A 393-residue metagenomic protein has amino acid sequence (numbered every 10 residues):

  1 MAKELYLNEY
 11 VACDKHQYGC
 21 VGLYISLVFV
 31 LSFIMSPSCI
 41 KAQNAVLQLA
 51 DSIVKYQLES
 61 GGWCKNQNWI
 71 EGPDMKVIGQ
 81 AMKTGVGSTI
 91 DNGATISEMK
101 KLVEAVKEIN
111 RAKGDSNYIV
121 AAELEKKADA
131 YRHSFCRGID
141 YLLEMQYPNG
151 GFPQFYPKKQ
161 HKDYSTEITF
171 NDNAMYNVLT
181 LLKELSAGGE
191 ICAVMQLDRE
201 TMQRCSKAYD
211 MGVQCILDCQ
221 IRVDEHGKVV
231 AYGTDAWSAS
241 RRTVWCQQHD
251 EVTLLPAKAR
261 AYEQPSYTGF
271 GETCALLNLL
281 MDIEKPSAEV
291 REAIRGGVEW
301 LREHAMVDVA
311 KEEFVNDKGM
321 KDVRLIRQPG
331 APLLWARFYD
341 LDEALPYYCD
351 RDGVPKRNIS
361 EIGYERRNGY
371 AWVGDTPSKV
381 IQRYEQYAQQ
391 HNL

Functional and structural regions predicted by a protein language model:
M1-Q43: Bacterial Sec-dependent N-terminal signal peptides
Y10-C13, Y18-C20, R111-A122: Intrinsically disordered, low-complexity terminal tails and inter-domain linkers enriched for S/T/G/P/D/E
Q43-L49, E104, G114-E123, A130 (+5 more regions): Terminal, non-catalytic domain-edge segments
Q43-S88, T95, M99-E104, E108 (+3 more regions): An N-terminus-focused feature that recognizes amino-terminal "leader" regions
Q48-G62, H133-G151, S206-H226, A293-A310: Long, well-ordered core segments of solenoidal/helical folds
Q57-K83, M145-S165, V194-M195, D218-E263 (+3 more regions): Glycine- and aromatic-rich loop/turn segments at beta-sheet edges
G79-T95, K162-M175, K258-T273, P286: Solvent-exposed loop and edge beta-strand segments that line ligand/cofactor-binding and catalytic clefts
N92-K101, C136-M195: Acidic/His-rich structured neighborhood in mature extracellular/periplasmic domains
